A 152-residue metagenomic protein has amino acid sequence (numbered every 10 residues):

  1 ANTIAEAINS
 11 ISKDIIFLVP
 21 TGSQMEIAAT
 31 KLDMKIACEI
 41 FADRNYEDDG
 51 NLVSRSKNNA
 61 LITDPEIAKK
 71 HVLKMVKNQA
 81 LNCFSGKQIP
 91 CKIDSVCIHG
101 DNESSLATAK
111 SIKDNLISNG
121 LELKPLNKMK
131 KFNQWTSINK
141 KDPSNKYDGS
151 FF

Functional and structural regions predicted by a protein language model:
A1-T3: Charged helix-capping and loop-helix junction motifs
D14, Q79-P90, E122-M129: Flexible, glycine/charged-enriched surface loops at secondary-structure junctions
D14-T21: Catalytic beta/alpha-barrel core
G22-A80: Active-site rim beta-loop-alpha module in soluble metabolic enzymes
I98: Conserved, mostly hydrophobic/aromatic
A109-F132: C-terminal domain-boundary segment and adjacent tail
Q134-F152: Positively charged N-terminal leader segments that act as targeting/secretion signals
